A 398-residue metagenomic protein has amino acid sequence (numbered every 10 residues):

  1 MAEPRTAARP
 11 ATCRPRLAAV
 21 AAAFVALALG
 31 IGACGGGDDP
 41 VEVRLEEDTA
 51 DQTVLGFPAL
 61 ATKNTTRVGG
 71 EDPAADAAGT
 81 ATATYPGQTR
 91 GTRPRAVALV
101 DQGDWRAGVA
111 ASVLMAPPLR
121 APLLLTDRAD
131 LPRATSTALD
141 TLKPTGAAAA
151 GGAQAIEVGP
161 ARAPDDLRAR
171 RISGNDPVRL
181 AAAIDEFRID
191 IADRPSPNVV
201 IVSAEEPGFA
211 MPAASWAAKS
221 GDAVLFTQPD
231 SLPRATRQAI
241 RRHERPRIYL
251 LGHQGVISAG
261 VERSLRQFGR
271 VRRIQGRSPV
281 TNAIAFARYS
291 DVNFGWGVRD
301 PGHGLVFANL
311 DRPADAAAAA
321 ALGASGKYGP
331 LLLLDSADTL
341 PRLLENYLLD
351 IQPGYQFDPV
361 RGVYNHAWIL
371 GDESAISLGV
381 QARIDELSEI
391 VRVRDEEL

Functional and structural regions predicted by a protein language model:
M1-R14: N-terminal secretory signal peptides that target proteins for export/translocation
P4-T6, A18, T49, F209: Short hydrophobic/aromatic-rich motifs at helix boundaries and adjacent loops
R14-V25: Sec-dependent N-terminal signal peptides
G30-A33: C-terminal motif of bacterial Sec signal peptides marking the signal peptidase cleavage site
G36-L398: Extracellular glycan-binding segments that recognize GlcNAc-based cell-wall polysaccharides
